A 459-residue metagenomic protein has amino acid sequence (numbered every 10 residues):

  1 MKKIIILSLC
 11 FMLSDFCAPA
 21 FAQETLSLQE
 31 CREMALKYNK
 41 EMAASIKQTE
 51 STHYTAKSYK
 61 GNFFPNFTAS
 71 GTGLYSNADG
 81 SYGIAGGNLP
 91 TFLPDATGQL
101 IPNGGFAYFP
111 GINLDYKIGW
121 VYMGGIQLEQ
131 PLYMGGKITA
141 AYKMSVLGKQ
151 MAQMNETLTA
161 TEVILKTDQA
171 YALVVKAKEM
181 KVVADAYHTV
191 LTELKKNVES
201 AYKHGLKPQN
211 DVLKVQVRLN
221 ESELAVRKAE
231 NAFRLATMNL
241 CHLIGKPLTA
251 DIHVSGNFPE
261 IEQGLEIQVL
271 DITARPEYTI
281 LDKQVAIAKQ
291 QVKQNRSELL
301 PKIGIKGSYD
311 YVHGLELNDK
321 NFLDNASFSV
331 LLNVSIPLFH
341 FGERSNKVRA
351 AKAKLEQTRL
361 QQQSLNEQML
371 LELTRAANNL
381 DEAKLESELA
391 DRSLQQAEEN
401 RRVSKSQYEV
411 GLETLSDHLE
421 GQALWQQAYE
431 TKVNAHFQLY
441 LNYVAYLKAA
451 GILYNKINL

Functional and structural regions predicted by a protein language model:
M1-Q29, L36-N39, I457-L459: Bacterial Sec-dependent N-terminal signal peptides
I6, F21, T68, N77-S81 (+3 more regions): Acidic, low-complexity, intrinsically disordered peripheral segments
F21-S81, L132, L248, V254-K289 (+3 more regions): Bacterial Sec-pathway N-terminal export signals of envelope proteins
E30, Y54-A56, M154-E156, A160-I272 (+4 more regions): Periplasmic alpha-helical coiled-coil/stalk elements that build and connect Gram-negative outer-membrane
A43, N66-S81, I112-G119, E129-L158 (+3 more regions): Small/polar (Gly/Ser/Thr/Ala-rich) solvent-exposed segments that form structured loops/beta-strands/short helices used
A44-Y59, T159, V163-V182, S200 (+4 more regions): Amphipathic alpha-helical coiled-coil segments
V121-M123, Q169, K214, K302 (+1 more regions): Transmembrane beta-barrel architecture of outer-membrane proteins
G125-Q127, Y171, S329-N333, A377: Membrane-embedded beta-strand positions in outer-membrane beta-barrel channels/transporters
